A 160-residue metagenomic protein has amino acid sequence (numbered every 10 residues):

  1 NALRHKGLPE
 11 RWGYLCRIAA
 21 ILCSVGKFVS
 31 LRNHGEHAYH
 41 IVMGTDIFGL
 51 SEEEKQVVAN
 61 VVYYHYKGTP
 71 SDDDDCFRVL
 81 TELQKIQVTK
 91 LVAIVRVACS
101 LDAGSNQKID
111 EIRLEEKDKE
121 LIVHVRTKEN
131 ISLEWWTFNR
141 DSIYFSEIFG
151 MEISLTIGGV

Functional and structural regions predicted by a protein language model:
N1-L114: Divalent metal-dependent catalytic cores for phosphoryl transfer on phosphate-bearing substrates
T69, K128-N130, V160: Short, glycine-/Ser/Thr-/acidic-enriched flexible segments
D75-C76, L155, V160: C-terminal amphipathic alpha-helical interaction region
V95, G104, K108-T156: Low-complexity, glycine/alanine/valine/leucine- and proline-rich hydrophobic stretches
